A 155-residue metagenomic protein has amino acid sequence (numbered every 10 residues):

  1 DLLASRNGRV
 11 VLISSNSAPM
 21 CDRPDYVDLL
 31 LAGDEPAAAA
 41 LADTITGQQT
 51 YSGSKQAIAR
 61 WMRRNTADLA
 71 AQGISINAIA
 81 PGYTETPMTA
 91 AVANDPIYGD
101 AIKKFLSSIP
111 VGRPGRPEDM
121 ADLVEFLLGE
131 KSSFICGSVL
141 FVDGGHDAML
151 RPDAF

Functional and structural regions predicted by a protein language model:
A4-Q72, Y83: Catalytic loop of short-chain dehydrogenase/reductase
V11, N77, S138: Rossmann-like NAD(H)/NADP(H) cofactor-binding core
D22-P24, T89-N94, R151-D153: Conserved catalytic-core motifs of eukaryotic protein kinase domains, centered on the activation segment
D25, C136-F155: Short C-terminal tail/terminal secondary-structure segment of NAD(P)H-dependent dehydrogenase/reductase domains
A32-A42, N94-I109: A short C-terminal helix-loop "cap" of Rossmann-like NAD(P)-dependent dehydrogenase/epimerase domains
T50-Y51, Q56-A59, A78, D100-K131 (+2 more regions): C-terminal helical subdomain
A70, S75, I135-G137: Short, small/polar-rich loop/turn modules that mediate ligand/substrate recognition or access, typified
P81-A91: Short, flexible catalytic-loop segment of classical short-chain dehydrogenase/reductase
